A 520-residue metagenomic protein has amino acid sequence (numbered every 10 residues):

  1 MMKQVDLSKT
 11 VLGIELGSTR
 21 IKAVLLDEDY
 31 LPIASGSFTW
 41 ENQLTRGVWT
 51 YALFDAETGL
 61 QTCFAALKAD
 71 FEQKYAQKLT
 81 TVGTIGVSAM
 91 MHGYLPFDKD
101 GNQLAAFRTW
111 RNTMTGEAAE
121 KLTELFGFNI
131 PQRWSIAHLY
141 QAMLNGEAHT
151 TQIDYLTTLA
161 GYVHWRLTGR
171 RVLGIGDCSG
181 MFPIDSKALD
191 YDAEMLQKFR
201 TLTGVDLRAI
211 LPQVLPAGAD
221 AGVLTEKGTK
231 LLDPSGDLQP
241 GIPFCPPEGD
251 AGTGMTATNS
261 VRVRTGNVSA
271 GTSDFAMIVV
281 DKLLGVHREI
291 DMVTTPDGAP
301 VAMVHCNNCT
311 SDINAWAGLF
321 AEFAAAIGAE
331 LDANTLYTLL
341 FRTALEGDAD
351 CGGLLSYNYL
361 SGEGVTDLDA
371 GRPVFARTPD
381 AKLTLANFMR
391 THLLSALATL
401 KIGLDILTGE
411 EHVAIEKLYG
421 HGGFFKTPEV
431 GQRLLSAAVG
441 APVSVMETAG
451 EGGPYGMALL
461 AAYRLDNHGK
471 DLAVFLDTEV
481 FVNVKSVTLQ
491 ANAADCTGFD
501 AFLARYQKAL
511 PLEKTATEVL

Functional and structural regions predicted by a protein language model:
M1-A106, E120-K121, Q152, K230 (+4 more regions): N-terminal glycine/serine-rich phosphate-binding loop of ATP-dependent small-molecule kinases, especially carbohydrate
M2-D6, L12-G13, E117-R133, Y140-V172 (+4 more regions): Active-site core segments that coordinate phosphate-bearing ligands/cofactors across diverse enzyme families
L7, G17-R20, T81-G83, S88-M90 (+5 more regions): Short, basic and Ser/Thr-rich N-terminal targeting/leader segments
F38-W40, T109, P216, A491: Active-site donor-binding loop signature of nucleotide-sugar glycosyltransferases
F71-T109, N129-P131, H164-D185, P212-L224: Short beta-strand-loop/turn "lid" adjacent to the catalytic site in phosphate-handling enzymes
N112: Carbohydrate-associated surface elements
